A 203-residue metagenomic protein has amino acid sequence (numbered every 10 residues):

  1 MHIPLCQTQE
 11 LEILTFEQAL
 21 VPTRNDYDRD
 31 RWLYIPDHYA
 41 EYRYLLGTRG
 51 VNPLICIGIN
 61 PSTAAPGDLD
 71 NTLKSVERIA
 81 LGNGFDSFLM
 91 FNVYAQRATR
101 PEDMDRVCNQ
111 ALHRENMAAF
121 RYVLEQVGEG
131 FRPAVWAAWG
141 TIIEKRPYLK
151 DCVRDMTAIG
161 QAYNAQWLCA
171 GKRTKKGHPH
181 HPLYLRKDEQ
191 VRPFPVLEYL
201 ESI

Functional and structural regions predicted by a protein language model:
M1-D70: Active-site and ligand/interface coordination hotspots across diverse enzymes and nucleic-acid-associated assemblies
H2, M104-I203: Glycine/proline-rich loop-helix segments at beta-alpha junctions forming the active-site rim of enzyme cores
A40, L69-E77, Q110-A119: Short acidic (Asp/Glu) patches
P53, D86-S87, A134, Q166: Residues at the starts of beta-strands that form the adenosine-phosphate
I59, V93, W139-T141: Short, well-ordered beta-to-alpha junction loops that form the rim of enzyme active sites and present histidine/acidic
S62-G84: A short mixed-secondary-structure module that forms the rim of ligand-binding clefts
T63, R97, I143: Feature marks short, surface-exposed loop/turn motifs that line or immediately flank catalytic pockets and channel
D86-M104: Short connector loops at secondary-structure junctions
